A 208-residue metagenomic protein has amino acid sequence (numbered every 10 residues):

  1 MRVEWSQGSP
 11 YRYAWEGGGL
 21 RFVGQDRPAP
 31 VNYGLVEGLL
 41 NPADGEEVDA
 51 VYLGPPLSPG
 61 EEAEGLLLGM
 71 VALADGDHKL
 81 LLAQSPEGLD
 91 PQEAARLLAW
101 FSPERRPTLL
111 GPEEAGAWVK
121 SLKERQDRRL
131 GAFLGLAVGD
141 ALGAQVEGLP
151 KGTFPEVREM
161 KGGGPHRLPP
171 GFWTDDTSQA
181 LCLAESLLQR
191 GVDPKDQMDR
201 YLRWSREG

Functional and structural regions predicted by a protein language model:
M1-E124: Hydrophobic N-terminal alpha-helices or hydrophobic patches in metabolic proteins across all domains of life
L122-G208: Structured, active/binding-site neighborhoods that engage oxygen-rich ligands
